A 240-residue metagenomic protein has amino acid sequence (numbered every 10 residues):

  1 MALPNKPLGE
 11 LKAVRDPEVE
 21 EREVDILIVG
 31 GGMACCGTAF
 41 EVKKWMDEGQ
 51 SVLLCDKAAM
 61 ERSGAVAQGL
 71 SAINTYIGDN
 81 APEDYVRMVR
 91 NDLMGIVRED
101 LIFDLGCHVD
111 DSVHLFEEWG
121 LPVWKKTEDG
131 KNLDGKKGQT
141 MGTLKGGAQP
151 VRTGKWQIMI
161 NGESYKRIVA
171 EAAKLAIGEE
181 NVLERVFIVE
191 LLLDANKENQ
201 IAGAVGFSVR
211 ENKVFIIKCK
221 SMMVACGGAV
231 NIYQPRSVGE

Functional and structural regions predicted by a protein language model:
A2-L8, R15-E18, E23, Q50-S51 (+3 more regions): Conserved N-terminal/central alpha/beta ligand/cofactor-binding core
E20-V24, E211-S221: Core beta-strand elements of the Rossmann-like FAD/NAD(P) dinucleotide-binding domain in flavoenzyme oxidoreductases
V24-L54: N-terminal Rossmann-like FAD-binding beta1-loop-alpha1 element of flavoenzymes
I28, M33, V205-F207, I217 (+1 more regions): Mobile, glycine-rich extracellular loop/lid and propeptide segments that shape or gate substrate/ligand access
G37, S63-G64, F215-I217, I232-Q234: Short helix/loop capping segments that flank catalytic or ligand/cofactor-binding pockets
K44-E48, I73-I77, V238-E240: A glycine- and small-aliphatic-rich helix-loop capping segment at beta-alpha/alpha-beta transitions that lines
S221-E240: Glycine-rich loop(s) and the adjacent beta-strand/alpha-helix scaffold that form part
